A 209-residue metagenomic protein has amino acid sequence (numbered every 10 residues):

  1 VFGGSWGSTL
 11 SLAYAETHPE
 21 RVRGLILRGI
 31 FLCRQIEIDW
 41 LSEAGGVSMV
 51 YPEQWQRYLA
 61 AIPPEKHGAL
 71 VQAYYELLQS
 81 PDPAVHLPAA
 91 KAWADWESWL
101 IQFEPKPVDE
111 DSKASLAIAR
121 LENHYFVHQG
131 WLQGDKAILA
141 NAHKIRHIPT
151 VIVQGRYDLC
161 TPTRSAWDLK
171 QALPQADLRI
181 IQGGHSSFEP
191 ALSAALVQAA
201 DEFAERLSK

Functional and structural regions predicted by a protein language model:
V1-G3, R28, V153: Short beta-strand immediately N-terminal to the catalytic nucleophile in serine-hydrolase-like folds
S8-P19, L25: Short glycine-enriched nucleophile-adjacent loop and the immediately C-terminal alpha-helix near the catalytic center
E20-Y74: A catalytic-pocket lid/entrance helix-loop region that shapes and gates access to the active site across common
P107-I118, A142: Small-residue-rich helix-loop
H124-A142: Active-site nucleophile elbow and catalytic-triad environment of alpha/beta-hydrolase enzymes
I145-R146, I152-Q154: Short beta-strand/loop motif that positions the catalytic acidic residue of the alpha/beta-hydrolase fold
L159-S165: Conserved alpha/beta-hydrolase "acid-adjacent" motif
A176-K209: Catalytic active-site module of serine/aspartate enzymes centered on a nucleophile-bearing elbow/loop
